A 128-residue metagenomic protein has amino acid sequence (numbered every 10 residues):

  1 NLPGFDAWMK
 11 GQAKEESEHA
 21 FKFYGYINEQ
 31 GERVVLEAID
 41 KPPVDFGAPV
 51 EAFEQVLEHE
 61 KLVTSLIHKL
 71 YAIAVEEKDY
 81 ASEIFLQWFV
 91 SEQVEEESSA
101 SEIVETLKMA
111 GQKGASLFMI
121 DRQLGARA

Functional and structural regions predicted by a protein language model:
N1-A128: Iron-associated oxidoreductase/ferritin-like identity signal
